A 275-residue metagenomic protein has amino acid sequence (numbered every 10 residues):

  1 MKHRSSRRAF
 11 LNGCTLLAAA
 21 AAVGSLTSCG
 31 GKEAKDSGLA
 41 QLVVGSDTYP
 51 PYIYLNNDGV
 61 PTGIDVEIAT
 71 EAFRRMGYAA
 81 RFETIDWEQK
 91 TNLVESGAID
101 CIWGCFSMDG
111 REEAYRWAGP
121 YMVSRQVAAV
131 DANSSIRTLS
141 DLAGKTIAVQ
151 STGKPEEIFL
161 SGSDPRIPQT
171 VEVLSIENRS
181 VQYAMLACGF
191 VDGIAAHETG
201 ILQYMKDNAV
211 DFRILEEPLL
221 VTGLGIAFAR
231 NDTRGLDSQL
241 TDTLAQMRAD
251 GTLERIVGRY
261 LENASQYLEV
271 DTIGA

Functional and structural regions predicted by a protein language model:
A9-C29: N-terminal export signals
S37-C105: Extracytoplasmic small-molecule ligand-binding "clamshell" domains of the periplasmic binding protein/Venus flytrap
D47-T48, V123-V130, K206-D242, N263-A275: Periplasmic-binding protein-like
L55-D58, A69-Y78, P155-I176, M205-A209: Ligand-binding cleft/hinge of the Venus flytrap
V66, F82-N92, V173-A184, C188 (+1 more regions): Short helix-initiation/N-cap motifs at beta->coil->alpha
V66-R75, I136, S140-T146, S151-K154 (+1 more regions): Extended ligand-binding regions for polar small-molecule ligands
T70, A79-D141, R213, P218: Acidic, polar ligand-binding/catalytic clefts
Q89-N92, C105-A114, I158-S161, M185-V221: A ligand-binding cleft/hinge motif common to bilobed small-molecule-binding domains
